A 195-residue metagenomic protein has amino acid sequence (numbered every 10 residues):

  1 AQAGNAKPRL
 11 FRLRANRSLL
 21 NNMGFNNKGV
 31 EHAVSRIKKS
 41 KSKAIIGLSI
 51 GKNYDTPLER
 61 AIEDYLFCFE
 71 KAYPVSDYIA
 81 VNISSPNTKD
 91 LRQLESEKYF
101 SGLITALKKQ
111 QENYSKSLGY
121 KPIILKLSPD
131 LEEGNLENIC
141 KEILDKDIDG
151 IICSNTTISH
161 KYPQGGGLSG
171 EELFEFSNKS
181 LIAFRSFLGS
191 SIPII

Functional and structural regions predicted by a protein language model:
A1-N5, Y73-S84, D149-T157: Non-cysteine beta-strand/loop elements that form the S-adenosyl-L-methionine
Q2-I45: A gly/proline- and charged-residue-enriched helix-loop-helix capping module
V30-K38, Y65-Y73, E97-K108, L136-K141 (+1 more regions): Generic structural signal for well-ordered alpha-helices, preferentially at hydrophobic/aromatic core positions
A33, L48, V81-N82, K126 (+2 more regions): Conserved, mostly hydrophobic/aromatic
K43-S49, N113-L131, S186-I195: Short beta-strand/loop segments at the ligand-binding rim of alpha/beta enzyme cores
G51-D55, S84-P86, K126-D130, S154-I158: Active-site beta-loop-alpha junctions enriched in small/polar residues
N53-L66, Q93, Y99, I124-L144: Active-site glycine- and acidic-residue-rich loops that bind and position anionic ligands or nucleotide-like cofactors
P86-Y99, L136, E142-I192: Glycine/Thr-rich beta-alpha phosphate-binding loop at enzyme active sites
